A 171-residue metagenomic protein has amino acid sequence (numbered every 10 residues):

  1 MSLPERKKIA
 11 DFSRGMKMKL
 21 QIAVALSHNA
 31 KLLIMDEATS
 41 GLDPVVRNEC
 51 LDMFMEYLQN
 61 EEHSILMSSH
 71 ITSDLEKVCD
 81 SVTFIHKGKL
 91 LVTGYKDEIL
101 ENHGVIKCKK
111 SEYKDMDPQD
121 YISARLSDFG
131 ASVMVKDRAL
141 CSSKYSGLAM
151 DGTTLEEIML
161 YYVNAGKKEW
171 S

Functional and structural regions predicted by a protein language model:
M1-S73, K77-H86: ABC transporter nucleotide-binding domains
L3, L90, G104, S146-A149: Short N-terminal micro-motifs specific to bacterial/archaeal maturation and metal-cluster initiation sites
E5, S13, I22, H103 (+2 more regions): Solvent-exposed, flexible loop/coil residues
A25, M53, D115-M116, S143 (+1 more regions): Residues that scaffold the ATP/ADP-binding catalytic core of kinase and kinase-like folds
L33-A38, E112-M116, A139-S143: Short, surface-exposed beta-strand/loop "edge" segments at domain boundaries and coil↔beta transitions
L51-V135: ABC transporter nucleotide-binding domain
Y121-S171: C-terminal coupling/interaction segments
